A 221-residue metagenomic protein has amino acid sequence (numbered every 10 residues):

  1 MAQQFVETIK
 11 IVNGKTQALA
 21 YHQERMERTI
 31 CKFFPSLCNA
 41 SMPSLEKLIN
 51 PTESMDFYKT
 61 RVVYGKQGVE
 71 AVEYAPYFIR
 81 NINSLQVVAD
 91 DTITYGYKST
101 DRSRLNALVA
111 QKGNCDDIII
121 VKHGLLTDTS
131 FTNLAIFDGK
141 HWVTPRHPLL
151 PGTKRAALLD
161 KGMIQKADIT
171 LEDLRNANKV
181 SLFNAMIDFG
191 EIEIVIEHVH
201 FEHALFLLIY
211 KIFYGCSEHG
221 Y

Functional and structural regions predicted by a protein language model:
M1-L125, H141, H147-C216, G220: Conserved alpha/beta cores of soluble small-molecule-handling proteins
K122, S130, D138: A cytosolic small-molecule/anion-sensing beta-strand core signal
T127-N133: Short beta-strand/strand-turn micro-motif
L134-A135, L150: A short acidic/small-residue loop/turn micro-motif
A135-I136, E197: Short, solvent-exposed amphipathic alpha-helical segments in soluble enzyme and RNA/protein-processing domains
